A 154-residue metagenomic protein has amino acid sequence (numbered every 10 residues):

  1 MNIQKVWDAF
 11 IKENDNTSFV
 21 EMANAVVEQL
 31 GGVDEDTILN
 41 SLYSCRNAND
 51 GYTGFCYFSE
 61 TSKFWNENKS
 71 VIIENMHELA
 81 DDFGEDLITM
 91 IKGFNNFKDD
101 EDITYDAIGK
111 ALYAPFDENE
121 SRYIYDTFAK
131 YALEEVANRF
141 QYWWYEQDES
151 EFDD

Functional and structural regions predicted by a protein language model:
M1-E21, Y145-E146: Short, extreme N-terminal segment that most often corresponds to the first beta-strand
V6, F152-D154: N-terminal targeting leader peptides, primarily classical Sec-type signal peptides for secretion
A25-F152: Acidic, low-complexity, intrinsically disordered interaction modules
